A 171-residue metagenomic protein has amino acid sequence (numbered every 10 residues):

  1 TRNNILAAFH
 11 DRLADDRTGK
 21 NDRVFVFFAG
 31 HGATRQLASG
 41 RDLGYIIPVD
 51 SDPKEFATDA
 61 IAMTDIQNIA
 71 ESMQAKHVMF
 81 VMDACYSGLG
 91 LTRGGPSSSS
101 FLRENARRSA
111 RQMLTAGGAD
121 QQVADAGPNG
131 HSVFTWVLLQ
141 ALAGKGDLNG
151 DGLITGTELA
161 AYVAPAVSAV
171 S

Functional and structural regions predicted by a protein language model:
T1-I5, D120-V123: A short acidic, often aromatic-flanked loop/helix-cap motif at beta-alpha or helix-coil junctions that lines enzyme
R2-A29, A33-G95, G156-E158: Caspase-like (clan CD) cysteine peptidase catalytic core
Q67, A75-S171: Active-site-proximal C-terminal subdomain of hydrolase catalytic domains
